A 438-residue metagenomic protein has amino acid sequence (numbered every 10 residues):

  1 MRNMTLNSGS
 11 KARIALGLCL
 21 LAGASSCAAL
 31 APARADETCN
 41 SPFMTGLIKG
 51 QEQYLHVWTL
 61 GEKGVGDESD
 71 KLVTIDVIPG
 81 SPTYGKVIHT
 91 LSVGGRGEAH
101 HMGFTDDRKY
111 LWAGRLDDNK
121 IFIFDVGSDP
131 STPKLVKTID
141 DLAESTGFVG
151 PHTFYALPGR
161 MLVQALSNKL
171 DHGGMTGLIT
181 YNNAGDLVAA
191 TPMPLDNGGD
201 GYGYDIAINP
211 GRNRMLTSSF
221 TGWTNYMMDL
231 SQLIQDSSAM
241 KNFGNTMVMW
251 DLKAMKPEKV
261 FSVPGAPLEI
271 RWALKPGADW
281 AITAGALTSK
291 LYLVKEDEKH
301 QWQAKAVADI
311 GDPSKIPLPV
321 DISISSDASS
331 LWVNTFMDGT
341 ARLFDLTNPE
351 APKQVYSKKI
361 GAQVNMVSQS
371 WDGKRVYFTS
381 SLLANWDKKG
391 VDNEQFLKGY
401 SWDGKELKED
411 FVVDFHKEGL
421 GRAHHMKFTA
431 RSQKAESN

Functional and structural regions predicted by a protein language model:
D36-V77, T83-L116: Beta-strand-rich domains and repeat architectures in extracellular enzymes and scaffolds, especially beta-propellers
T38-G46, D67, G94-D106, E144-R160 (+5 more regions): Beta-rich, blade/repeat-based domains predominating in secreted/periplasmic proteins but also intracellular
G50, Y54-D67, Q164-G174, S218-N242 (+1 more regions): Short, conserved, GDST-rich strand-edge loop motifs in beta-rich repeat architectures
I75-T83, I123-P133, N183-D186, L252 (+3 more regions): Short loop/turn segments immediately following beta-strands, especially the blade-tip and inter-blade linker loops
Y84-Y155: Blade-loop segments of beta-propeller domains
T105, G198-G203, A207-T347: Beta-propeller domains
G127-P210: Asp-box/WD-like beta-propeller blade repeats and closely related beta-sheet repeat scaffolds
P313-L397: Loop/turn-rich, solvent-exposed surfaces of beta-rich toroidal or solenoidal domains
